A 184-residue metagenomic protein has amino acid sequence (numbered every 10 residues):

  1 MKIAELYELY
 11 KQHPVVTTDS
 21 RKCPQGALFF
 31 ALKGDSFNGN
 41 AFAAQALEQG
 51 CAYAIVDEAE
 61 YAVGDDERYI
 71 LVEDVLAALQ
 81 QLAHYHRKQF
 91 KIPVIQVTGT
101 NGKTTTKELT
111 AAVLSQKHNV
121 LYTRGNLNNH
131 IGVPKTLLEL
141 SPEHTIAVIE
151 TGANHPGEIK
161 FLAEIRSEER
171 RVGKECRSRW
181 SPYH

Functional and structural regions predicted by a protein language model:
M1-Q81, Y85: N-terminal leader/targeting and accessory segments in enzymes
I3-L9, F29-A31, A43-E48, I70-E73 (+5 more regions): Short linear motifs at secondary-structure transitions and domain/linker junctions
G50, G64-D66, Q116, R166 (+1 more regions): Short, structured coil segments at secondary-structure junctions
A77-R177: Phosphate-binding loop of NTP-binding sites
